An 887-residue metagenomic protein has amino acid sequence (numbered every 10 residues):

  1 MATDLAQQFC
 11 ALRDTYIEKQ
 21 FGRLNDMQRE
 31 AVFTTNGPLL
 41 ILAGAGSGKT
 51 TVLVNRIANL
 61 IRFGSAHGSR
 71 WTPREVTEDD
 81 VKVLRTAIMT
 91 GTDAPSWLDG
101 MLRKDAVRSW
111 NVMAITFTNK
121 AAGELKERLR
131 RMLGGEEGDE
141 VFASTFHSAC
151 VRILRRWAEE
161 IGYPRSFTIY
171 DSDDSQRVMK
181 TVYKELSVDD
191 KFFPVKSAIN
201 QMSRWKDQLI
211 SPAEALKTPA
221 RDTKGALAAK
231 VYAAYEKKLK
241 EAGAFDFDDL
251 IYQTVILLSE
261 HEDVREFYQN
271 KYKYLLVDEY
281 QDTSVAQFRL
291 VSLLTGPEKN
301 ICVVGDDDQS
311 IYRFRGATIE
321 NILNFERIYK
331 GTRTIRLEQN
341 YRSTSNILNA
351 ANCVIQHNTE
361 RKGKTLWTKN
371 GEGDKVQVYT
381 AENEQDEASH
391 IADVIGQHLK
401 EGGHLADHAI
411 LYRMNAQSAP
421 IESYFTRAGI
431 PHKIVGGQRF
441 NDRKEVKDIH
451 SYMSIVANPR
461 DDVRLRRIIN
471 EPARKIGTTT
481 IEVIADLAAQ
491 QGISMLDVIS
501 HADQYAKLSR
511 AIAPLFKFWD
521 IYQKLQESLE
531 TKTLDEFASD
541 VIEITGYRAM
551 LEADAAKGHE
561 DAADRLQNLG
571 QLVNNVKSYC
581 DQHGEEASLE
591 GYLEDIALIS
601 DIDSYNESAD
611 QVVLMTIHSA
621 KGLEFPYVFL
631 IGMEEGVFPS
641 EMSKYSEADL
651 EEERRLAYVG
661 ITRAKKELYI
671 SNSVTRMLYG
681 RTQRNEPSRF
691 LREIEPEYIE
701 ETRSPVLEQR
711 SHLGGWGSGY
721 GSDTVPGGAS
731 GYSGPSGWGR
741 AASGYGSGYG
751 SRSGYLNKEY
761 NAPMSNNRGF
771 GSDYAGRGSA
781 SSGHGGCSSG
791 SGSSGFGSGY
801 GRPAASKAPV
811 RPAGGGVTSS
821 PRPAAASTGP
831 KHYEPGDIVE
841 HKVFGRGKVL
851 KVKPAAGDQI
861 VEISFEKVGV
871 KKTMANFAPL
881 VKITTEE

Functional and structural regions predicted by a protein language model:
M1-P164, I169, E266, E320 (+1 more regions): P-loop NTPase Walker
R23, R70, D80, A87 (+6 more regions): Conserved helicase/translocase P-loop NTPase motor core
T35, L40, F117, E137-V141 (+5 more regions): ATP-hydrolysis module of ASCE/P-loop NTPase motor domains, specifically the Walker B Asp-Glu catalytic pair
A45, Y272-T283, Q287, D307-D308 (+3 more regions): Conserved Walker B
S47, Q281-E360, K364-K369, D486-A489 (+1 more regions): Conserved helicase motor core of SF1/SF2 NTP-dependent helicases
T50-L53, G68, T77, L84-R103 (+7 more regions): Helicase P-loop NTPase motor core
K217-R221, H404, S418-I430, R443 (+4 more regions): Conserved helicase C-terminal RecA-like lobe
M633-G869, F877-E887: C-terminal accessory regions
